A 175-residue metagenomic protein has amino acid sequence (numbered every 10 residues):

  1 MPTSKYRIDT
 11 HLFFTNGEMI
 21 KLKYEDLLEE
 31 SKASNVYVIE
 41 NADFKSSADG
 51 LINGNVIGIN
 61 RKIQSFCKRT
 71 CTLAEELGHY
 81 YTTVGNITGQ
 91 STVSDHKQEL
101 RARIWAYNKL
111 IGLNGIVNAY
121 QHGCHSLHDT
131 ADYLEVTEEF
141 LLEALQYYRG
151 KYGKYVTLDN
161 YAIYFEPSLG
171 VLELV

Functional and structural regions predicted by a protein language model:
M1-T72, L77-V175: Active-site hotspot residues in diverse enzymes, especially metal/ion-binding acidic/histidine motifs
